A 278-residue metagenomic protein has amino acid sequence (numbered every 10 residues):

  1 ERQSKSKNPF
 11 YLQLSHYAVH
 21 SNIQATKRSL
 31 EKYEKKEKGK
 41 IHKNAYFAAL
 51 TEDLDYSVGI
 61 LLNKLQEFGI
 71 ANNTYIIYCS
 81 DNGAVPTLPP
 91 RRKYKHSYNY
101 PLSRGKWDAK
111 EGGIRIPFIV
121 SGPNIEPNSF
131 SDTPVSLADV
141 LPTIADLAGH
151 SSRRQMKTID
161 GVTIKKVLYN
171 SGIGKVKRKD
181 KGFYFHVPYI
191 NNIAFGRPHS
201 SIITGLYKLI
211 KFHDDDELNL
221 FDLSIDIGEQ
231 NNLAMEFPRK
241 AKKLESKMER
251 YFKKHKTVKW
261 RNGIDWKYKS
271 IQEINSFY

Functional and structural regions predicted by a protein language model:
E1, V58-L62, Q66, L141-A145 (+5 more regions): Non-transmembrane alpha-helical segments in soluble domains of secreted/periplasmic/extracellular proteins
E1-Y46, V85-T87, R91-R92: Active-site His/acidic residue clusters
K5-L12, I70-I76, T204-Y207: Loop/turn elements at helix/coil->beta-strand transitions in domains of secreted/extracellular proteins
Q13-H16, E52-P90: Metal-dependent active-site segment of extracytoplasmic phospho-/sulfohydrolases and closely related
Q13-Q24, Y78-P86, D160-V162, H186-N191 (+1 more regions): Short, solvent-exposed turn/loop segments enriched in Gly/Ser/Thr/Pro and often Arg
I41, A45-E52, S131-A138, T158 (+1 more regions): Soluble non-cytosolic domains of exported or imported proteins
A84-A109, I125-P127, T133, A138-N219 (+2 more regions): C-terminal cap/loop subdomain of S1 sulfatases and analogous C-terminal strand-loop tails that border
V140, D216-E217, L223-Y278: Long, internal low-complexity/basic segments
